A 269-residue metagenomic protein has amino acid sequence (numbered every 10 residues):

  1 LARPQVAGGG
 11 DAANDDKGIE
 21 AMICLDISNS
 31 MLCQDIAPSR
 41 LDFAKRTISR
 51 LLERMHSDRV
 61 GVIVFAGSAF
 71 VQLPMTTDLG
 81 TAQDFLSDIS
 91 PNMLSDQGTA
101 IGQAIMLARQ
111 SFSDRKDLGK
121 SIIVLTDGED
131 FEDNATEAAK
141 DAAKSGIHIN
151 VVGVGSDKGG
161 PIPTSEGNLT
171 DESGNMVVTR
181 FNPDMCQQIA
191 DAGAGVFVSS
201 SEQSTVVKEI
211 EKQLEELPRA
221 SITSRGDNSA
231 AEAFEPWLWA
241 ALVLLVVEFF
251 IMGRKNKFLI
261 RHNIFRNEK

Functional and structural regions predicted by a protein language model:
L1-A12, E216-K269: C-terminal signal-anchor/stop-transfer transmembrane helix together with its immediate cytosolic, Lys/Arg-enriched
R3-K120, E137: Membrane-embedded segments
I23, N150-G153, V198-S199: Structural recognition of the beta-strand scaffold that forms the well-ordered cores of secreted hydrolase catalytic
I27, D127-G128: Active-site metal-binding loops of divalent metal-dependent hydrolases
L32-Q34, F70-Q72, F131-A135, G159-I162 (+1 more regions): Extracytoplasmic/secreted cell-surface and envelope-processing proteins
A82, A108, I149, A190 (+1 more regions): Residue-level signature of catalytic and energy-coupling elements of molecular machines, predominantly ATP/GTP-dependent
S95-T99, S121, G128-A192: VWA/integrin I-like adhesion module and closely mimicked acidic/polar interface patches used
C186-L217: Extended, hydrophilic extramembrane loops/domains of integral membrane proteins
